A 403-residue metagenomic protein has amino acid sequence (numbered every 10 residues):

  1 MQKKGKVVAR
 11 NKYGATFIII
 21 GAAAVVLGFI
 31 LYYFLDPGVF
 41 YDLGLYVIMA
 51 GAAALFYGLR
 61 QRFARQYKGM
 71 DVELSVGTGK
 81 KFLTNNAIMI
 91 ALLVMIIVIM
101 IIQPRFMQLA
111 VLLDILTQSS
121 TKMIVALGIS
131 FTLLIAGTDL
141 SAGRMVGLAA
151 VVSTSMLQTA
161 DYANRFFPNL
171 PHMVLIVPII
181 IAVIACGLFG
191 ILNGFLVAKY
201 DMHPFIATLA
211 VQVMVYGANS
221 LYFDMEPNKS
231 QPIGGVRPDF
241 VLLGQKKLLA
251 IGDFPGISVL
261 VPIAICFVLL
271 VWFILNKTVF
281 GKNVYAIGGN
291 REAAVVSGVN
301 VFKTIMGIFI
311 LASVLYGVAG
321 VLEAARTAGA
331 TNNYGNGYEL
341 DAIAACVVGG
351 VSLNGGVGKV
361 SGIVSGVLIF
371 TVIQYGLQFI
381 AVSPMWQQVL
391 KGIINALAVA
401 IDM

Functional and structural regions predicted by a protein language model:
M1-A23, F29-L31, F40-I97, V296-K303 (+1 more regions): Cytosolic-side transmembrane-helix boundaries in multi-pass membrane proteins
I18-L31, Y46-G58, I88-I101, I129-S130 (+7 more regions): Hydrophobic core segments of alpha-helical transmembrane domains in multi-pass membrane transport and ion-translocation
L35, P104-T117, S220-P227, L275-G281 (+3 more regions): Inter-helical junctions in multi-pass inner-membrane proteins, predominant in energy-converting antiporter-like
I97-I102, F106-D161, L196-D201, G350-V360 (+1 more regions): Single transmembrane alpha-helix segments in multi-pass membrane proteins
A163-Q212, S365-I369: Alpha-helical transmembrane segments within multi-pass membrane transporters and channels
V174-A182, F189, N193, G252-G329: Helix-loop-helix "hairpin" substructures at the membrane interface of multi-pass membrane proteins
P204-K277, T304, T327-G335: Transmembrane helix-bundle core of multi-pass membrane transporters and related energy-transducing complexes
I310, Y316-G317, R326-G392: Transmembrane alpha-helical segments in multi-pass inner-membrane proteins
